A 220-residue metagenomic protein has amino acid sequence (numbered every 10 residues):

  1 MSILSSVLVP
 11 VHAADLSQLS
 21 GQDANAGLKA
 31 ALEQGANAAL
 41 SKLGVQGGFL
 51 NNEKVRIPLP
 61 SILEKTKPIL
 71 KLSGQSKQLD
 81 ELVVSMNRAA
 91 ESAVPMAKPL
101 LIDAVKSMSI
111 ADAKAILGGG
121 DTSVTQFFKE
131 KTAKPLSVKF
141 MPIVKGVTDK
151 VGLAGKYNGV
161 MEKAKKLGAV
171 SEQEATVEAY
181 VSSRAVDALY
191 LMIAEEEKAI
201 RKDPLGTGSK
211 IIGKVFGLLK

Functional and structural regions predicted by a protein language model:
M1-S6: Bacterial N-terminal signal peptides
V7-A13: Sec/Tat signal peptide C-region and signal peptidase I cleavage site
A14-S85: N-terminal Sec/ER secretory leader and immediately downstream segment of secreted/extracellular precursors
N25-L40, S123-Q126, A133-M141, L167 (+1 more regions): Short N-proximal segments of mature Sec-exported proteins
A39, S109, P204: Residue-level signature of catalytic and energy-coupling elements of molecular machines, predominantly ATP/GTP-dependent
K77-V147: Mid-length scaffold segments of soluble, non-membrane domains
I143-A185, L189: An amphipathic alpha-helical core segment
A185-K220: A cross-kingdom marker for long, charged
